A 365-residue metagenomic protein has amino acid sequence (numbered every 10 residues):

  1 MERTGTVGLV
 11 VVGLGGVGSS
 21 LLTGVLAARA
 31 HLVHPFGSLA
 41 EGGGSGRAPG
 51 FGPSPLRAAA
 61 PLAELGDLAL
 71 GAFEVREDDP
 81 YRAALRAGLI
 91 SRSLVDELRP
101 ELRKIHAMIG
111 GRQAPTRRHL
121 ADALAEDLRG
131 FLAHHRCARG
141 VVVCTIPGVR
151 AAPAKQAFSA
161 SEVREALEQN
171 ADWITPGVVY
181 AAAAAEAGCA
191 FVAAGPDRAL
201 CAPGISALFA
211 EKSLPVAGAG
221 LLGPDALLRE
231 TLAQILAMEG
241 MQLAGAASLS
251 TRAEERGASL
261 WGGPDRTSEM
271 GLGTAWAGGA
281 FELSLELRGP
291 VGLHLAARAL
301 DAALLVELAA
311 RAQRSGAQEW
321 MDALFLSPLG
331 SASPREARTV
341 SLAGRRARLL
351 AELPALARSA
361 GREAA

Functional and structural regions predicted by a protein language model:
M1-G195, P203-F209, D225, E230-L232 (+2 more regions): Metallocofactor- and cofactor-centric catalytic cores in central/energy metabolism, strongly enriched
W173, P264-E269: A general structural motif
F191-A194, P215-A219: Short hydrophobic alpha-helical runs that function as membrane-insertion/retention elements
L200: Acidic-and-aromatic substrate-binding clefts and catalytic sites of carbohydrate-active enzymes
A217-G263: Conserved anion/nucleotide-ligand pocket segment
P264-R266, A277-A280: Coil-to-beta-strand transition motifs
E269-A277, L285-L287: Short beta-strand elements
